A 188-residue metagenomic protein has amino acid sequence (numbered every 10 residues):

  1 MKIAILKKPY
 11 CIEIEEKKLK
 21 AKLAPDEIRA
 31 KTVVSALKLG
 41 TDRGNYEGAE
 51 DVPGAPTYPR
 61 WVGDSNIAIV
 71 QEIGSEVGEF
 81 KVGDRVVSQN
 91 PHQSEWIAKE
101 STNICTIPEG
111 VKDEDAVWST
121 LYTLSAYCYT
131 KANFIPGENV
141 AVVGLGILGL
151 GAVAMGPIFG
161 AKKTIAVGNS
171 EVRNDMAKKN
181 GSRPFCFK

Functional and structural regions predicted by a protein language model:
K2, E27-R29, N139: Residues that mark the start of a beta-strand
I3-K7: A short beta-strand micro-motif
K8-Y10, A24: Residue-level recognition of beta-strand termini and adjacent short loop/turns
C11-K18: Short glycine/threonine/proline-enriched tight-turn/helix- or strand-capping micro-motif at secondary-structure
A21-K38, E47-N90: Glycine-rich beta-strand-centered segment in the early N-terminal region that forms part of a ligand/cofactor-binding
D42-R43: Conserved catalytic-core motifs of eukaryotic protein kinase domains, centered on the activation segment
P59-I67, Q71, E79-V143: NAD(P)H dinucleotide-binding glycine-rich loop of Rossmann-like/cofactor-binding domains, especially the beta1-alpha1
K112-F187: Mid-domain Rossmann-like dinucleotide-binding core that forms the NAD(H)/NADP(H) cofactor-binding site
